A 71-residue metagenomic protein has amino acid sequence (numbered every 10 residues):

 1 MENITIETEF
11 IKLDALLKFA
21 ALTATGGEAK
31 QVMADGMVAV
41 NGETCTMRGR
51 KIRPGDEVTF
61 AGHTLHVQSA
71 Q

Functional and structural regions predicted by a protein language model:
M1-T8: A detector for short, charged/polar N-terminal pre-domain segments
E2, G36, H63-L65: Generic structural motif recognizing short loop/turn segments at the entrances and edges of beta-strands
I11-P54: A basic, amphipathic helix-loop patch mediating RNA/tRNA/ribosome contacts
T44-Q71: C-terminal structural segments of small proteins and small subunits
